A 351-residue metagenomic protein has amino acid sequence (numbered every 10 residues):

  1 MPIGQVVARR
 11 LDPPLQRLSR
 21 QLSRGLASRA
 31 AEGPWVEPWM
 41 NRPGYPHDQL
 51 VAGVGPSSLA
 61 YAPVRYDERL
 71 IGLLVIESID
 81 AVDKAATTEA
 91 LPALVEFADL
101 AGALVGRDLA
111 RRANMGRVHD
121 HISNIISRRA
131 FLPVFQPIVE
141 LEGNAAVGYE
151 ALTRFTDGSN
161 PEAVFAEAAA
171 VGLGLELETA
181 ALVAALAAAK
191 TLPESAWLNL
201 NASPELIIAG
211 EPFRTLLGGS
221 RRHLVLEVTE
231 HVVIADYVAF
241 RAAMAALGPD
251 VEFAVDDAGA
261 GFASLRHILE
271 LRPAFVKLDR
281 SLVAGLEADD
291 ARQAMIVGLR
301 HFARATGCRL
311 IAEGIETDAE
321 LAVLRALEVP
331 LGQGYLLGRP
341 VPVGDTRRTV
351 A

Functional and structural regions predicted by a protein language model:
I3-A52: Regulatory sensory and allosteric helical modules in signal-transduction proteins and certain transcription factors
Q5, P204, H223, E227-A235 (+1 more regions): EAL-family c-di-GMP phosphodiesterase catalytic domain
S57-R65, V134-F135: A short, aliphatic-rich beta-strand micro-motif
V64-I79: Sensory-domain boundary capping and coupling elements
D67, A93-R112, E167-V171: Signal-transmission/dimerization alpha-helices at domain junctions
E77-L94, G158-S159, G285: Regulatory loop-to-helix N-cap segments in sensory/regulatory domains that couple ligand/signal detection
M115-E167, Q333, G338-P342: Active-site core of bacterial EAL-family cyclic-dinucleotide phosphodiesterase domains
G174-A242, G314: Catalytic core of bacterial c-di-GMP phosphodiesterases, primarily the EAL and HD-GYP domains, capturing alpha-helical
